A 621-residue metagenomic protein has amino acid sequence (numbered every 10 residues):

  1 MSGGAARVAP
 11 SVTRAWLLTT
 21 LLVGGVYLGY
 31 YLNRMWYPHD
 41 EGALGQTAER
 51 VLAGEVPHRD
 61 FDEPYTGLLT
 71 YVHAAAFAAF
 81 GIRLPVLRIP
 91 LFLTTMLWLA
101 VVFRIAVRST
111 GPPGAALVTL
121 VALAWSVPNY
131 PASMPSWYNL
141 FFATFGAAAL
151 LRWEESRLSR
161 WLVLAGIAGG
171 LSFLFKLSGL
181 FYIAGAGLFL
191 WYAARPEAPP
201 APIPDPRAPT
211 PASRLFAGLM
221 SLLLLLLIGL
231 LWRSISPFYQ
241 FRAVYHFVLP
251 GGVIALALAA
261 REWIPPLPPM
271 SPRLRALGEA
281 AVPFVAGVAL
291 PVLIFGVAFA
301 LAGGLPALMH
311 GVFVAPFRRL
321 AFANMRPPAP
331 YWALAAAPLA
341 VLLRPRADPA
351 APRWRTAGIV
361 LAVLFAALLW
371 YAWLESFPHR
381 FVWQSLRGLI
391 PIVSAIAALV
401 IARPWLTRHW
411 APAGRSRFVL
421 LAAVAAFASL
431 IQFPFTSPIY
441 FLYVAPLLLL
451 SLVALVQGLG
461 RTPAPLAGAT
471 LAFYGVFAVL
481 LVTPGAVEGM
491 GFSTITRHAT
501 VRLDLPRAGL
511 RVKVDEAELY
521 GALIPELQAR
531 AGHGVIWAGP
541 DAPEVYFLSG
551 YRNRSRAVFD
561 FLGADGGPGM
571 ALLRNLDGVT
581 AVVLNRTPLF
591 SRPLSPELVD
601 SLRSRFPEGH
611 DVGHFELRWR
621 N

Functional and structural regions predicted by a protein language model:
N33-T47, H58-A75, I82-P85, A302-L305 (+1 more regions): Extracytoplasmic catalytic/substrate-binding loops of multi-pass membrane glycan-assembly enzymes
I89-S109, L117, F145-A148: Transmembrane-helix motifs of polytopic, lipid-linked glycan transferases
V102-W125, L140, S156-L164: Transmembrane-helix signature of polytopic, membrane-embedded enzymes that assemble or transfer cell-envelope glycans
L123-V127, W161-L177, I183-W191, L224-F238 (+3 more regions): Membrane-interface alpha helices of multi-pass inner-membrane proteins
P131-N139: Short acidic/glycine- and proline-prone juxtamembrane loop motifs at membrane-interface regions of multi-pass membrane
G146-L164, A168, S172, L190-F216 (+5 more regions): Membrane-interface transmembrane helices that cradle and orient dolichyl/undecaprenyl
A165, V487-G563, L573-S591, V612 (+1 more regions): Short periplasmic/luminal acceptor-recognition loop of GT-C membrane glycosyltransferases, typified by
F181, F381-L399, V419, F427 (+1 more regions): Hydrophobic/aromatic-rich transmembrane helices and adjacent perimembrane loops
